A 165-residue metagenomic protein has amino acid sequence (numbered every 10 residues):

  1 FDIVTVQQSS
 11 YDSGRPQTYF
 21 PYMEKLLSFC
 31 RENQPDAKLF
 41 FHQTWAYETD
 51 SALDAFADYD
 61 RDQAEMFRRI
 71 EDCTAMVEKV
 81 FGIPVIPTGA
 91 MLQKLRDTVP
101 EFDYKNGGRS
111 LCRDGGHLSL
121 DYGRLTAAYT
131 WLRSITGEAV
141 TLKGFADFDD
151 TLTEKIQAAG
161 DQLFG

Functional and structural regions predicted by a protein language model:
F1-D121, R133: Alpha-helical cap/lid subdomain in secreted, periplasmic, or secretory-pathway luminal O-acyl-processing enzymes
G108-G165: Conserved catalytic region of serine esterases and O-acyltransferases that act on ester linkages in lipids
